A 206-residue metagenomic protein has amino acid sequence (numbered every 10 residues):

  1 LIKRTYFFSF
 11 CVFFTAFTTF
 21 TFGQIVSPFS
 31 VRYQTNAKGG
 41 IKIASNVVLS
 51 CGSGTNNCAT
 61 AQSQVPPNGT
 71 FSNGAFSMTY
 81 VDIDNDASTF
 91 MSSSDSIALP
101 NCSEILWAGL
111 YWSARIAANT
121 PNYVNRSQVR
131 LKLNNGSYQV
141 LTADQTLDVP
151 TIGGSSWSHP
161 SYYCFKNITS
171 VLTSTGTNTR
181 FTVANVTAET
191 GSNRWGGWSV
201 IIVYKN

Functional and structural regions predicted by a protein language model:
L1-Q24: Bacterial Sec-dependent N-terminal signal peptides
G23-N206: Disulfide-rich extracellular domains of secreted proteins
